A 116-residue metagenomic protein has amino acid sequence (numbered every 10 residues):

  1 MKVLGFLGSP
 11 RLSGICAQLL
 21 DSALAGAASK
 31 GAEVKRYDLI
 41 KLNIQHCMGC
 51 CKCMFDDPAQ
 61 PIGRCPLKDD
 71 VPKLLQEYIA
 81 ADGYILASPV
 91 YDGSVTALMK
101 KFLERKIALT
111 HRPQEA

Functional and structural regions predicted by a protein language model:
M1-R112: N-terminal beta1-alpha1-beta2 submodule of the flavodoxin-like/Rossmannoid cofactor-binding fold
Q114-A116: Short, conserved loop/helix-junction motifs that constitute active-site signature segments in enzyme catalytic cores
